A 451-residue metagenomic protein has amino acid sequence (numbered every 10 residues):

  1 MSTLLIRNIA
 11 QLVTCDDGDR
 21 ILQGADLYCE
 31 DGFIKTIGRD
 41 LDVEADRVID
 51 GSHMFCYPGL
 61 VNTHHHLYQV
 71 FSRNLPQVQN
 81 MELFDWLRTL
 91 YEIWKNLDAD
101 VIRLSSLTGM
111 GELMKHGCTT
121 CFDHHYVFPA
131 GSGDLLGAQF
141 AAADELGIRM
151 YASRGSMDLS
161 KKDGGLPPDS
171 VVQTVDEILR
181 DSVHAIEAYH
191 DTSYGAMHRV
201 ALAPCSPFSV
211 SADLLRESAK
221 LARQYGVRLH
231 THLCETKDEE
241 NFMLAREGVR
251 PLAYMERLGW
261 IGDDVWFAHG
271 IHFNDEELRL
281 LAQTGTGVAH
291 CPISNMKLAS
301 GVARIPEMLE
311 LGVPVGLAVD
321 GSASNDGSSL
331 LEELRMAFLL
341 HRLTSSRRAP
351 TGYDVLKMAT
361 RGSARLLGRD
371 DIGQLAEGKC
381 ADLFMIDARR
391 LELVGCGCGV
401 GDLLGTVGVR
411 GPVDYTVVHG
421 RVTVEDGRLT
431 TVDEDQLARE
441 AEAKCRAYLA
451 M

Functional and structural regions predicted by a protein language model:
M1-V43, M54-F55: N-terminal metal-binding scaffold of metallo-dependent hydrolase/deaminase domains
L4-N8, D42-T89, L107, G111-K115 (+1 more regions): Replace "His-x-His-based motif
C15, C380-A438: C-terminal cap of metal-dependent C-N hydrolases
F71-I102, G131, L159-V175, K237-D264 (+2 more regions): Active-site gating loops and adjacent loop-to-helix segments of metal-dependent hydrolytic enzymes
R73-H124, P129-R149, L179-Y194, E442-M451: Alpha-helical scaffold segments that flank or form the walls of functional sites
G131-G270, E276: Metal-coordinating catalytic core of metallo-dependent amide/deamination hydrolases
K162, K237-V249, E277-R279, A299-M308 (+2 more regions): Histidine/acidic-residue-rich catalytic or RNA/ligand-binding cores of hydrolases and nuclease-related proteins
R257-D264, P306-R390, T406-G408: His/Asp/Glu-enriched, well-ordered alpha-helical/loop segment that forms or immediately abuts the divalent-metal
